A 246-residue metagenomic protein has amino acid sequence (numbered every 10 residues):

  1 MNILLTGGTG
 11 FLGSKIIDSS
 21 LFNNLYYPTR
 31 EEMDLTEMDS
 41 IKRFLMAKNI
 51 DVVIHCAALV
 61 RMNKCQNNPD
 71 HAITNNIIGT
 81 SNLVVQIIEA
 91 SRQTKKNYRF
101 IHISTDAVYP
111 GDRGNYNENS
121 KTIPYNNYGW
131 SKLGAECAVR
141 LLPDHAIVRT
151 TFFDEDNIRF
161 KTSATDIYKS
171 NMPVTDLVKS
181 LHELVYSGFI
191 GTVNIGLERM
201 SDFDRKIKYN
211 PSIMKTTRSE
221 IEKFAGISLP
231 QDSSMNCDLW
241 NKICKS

Functional and structural regions predicted by a protein language model:
M1-F22: N-terminal Rossmann NAD(P)H-binding glycine-rich loop of SDR-like oxidoreductase domains
L21-F44: Adenosine-cofactor binding site in Rossmann-like domains, unifying the SAM/SAH pocket of S-adenosylmethionine-dependent
M38-N75: NAD(P)H-binding glycine-rich loop region in Rossmannoid oxidoreductase-like domains and their noncatalytic homologs
L59-M62, N67, I103-Y125: Active-site "gating" loop of Rossmann-like NAD(P)-dependent oxidoreductase/epimerase domains
N67-I101: NAD(P)-cofactor binding segment of oxidoreductase domains
I123-T151: Active-site Tyr-X1-5-Lys
T151-I158, Y168-L197: Alpha-helical substrate-binding/gating segment
S180-D232: Mid/C-terminal beta-alpha module of Rossmann-like enzyme folds, strongest in SDR-family dehydrogenases/epimerases
